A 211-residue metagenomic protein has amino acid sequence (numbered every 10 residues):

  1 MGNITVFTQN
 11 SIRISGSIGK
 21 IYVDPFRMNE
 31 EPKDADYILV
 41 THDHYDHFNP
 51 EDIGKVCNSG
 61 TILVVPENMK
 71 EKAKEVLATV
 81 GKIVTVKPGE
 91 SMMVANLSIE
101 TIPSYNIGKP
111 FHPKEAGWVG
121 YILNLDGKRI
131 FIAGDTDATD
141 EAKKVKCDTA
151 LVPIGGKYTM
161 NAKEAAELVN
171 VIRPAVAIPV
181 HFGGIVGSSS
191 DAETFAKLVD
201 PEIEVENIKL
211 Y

Functional and structural regions predicted by a protein language model:
M1-K33, T85-K146, M160, K209-Y211: Core dinuclear metal-dependent hydrolase active-site scaffold
I4-T5, L77-M92, A166, N170-Y211: Binuclear metal-ion centers of metallo-dependent hydrolases, dominated by the metallo-beta-lactamase
I14, H42, N49, I99 (+3 more regions): Divalent metal-coordination and catalytic microenvironments
K20-I21, Y37, T149, V176: Short, Asp-centered acidic motifs that coordinate Mg2+ and/or phosphate in catalytic or ligand-binding sites
F26-K72, K146-L151: Active-site metal-binding motif and surrounding structural segment of the metallo-beta-lactamase
N29-E30, H44-F48, K70-A73, E90-M93 (+4 more regions): Active-site environment of divalent metal-dependent phosphoester hydrolases
E51-I107, V119-Y121, E193: Portal/gating segments that form or line small-molecule/metal binding sites
I122-A175, P179-S188: Metallo-beta-lactamase
